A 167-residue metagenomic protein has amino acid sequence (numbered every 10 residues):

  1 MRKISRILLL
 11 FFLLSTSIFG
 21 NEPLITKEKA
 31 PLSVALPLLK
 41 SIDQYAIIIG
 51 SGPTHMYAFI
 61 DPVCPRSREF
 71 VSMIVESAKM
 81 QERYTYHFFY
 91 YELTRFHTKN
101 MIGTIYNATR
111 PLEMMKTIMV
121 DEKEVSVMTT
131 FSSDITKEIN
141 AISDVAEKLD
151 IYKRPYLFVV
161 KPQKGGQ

Functional and structural regions predicted by a protein language model:
R2-L10: Sec-dependent signal peptide recognition, specifically the positively charged N-region followed immediately by
L10-T16: Sec-dependent N-terminal signal peptides of Gram-positive bacterial secreted proteins and lipoproteins
T16-H97, M128-P162: Extracytoplasmic thiol/disulfide redox context detector
E76-K79, I105-T109: Short, low-complexity, polar/charged sequence segments that are solvent-exposed and flexible
F96-N107: Short Fe-S-cluster ligation motifs
Y106-D134: Short, internal strand/loop/helix patches that form the active-site neighborhood or redox-interaction surface
